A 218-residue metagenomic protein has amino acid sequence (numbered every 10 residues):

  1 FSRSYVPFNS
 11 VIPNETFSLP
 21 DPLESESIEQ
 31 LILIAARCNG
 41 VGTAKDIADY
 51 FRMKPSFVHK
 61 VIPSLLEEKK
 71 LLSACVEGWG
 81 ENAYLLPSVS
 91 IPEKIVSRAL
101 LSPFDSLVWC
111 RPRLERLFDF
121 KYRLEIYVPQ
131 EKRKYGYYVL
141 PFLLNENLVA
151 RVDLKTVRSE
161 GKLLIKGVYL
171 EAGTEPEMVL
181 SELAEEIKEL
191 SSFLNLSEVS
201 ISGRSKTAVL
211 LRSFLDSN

Functional and structural regions predicted by a protein language model:
F1-L100, D105-S106, F120, L124 (+2 more regions): Long, low-complexity intrinsically disordered regions
C110: Conserved oxyanion/phosphate-binding beta-strand-loop segments in alpha/beta enzyme cores
R116: Active-site-proximal segments of catalytic enzyme domains that coordinate small-molecule cofactors or metal ions
V139: Short hydrophobic/aromatic beta-strand element in the GNAT-like acyltransferase core that lines or flanks the acyl-donor
